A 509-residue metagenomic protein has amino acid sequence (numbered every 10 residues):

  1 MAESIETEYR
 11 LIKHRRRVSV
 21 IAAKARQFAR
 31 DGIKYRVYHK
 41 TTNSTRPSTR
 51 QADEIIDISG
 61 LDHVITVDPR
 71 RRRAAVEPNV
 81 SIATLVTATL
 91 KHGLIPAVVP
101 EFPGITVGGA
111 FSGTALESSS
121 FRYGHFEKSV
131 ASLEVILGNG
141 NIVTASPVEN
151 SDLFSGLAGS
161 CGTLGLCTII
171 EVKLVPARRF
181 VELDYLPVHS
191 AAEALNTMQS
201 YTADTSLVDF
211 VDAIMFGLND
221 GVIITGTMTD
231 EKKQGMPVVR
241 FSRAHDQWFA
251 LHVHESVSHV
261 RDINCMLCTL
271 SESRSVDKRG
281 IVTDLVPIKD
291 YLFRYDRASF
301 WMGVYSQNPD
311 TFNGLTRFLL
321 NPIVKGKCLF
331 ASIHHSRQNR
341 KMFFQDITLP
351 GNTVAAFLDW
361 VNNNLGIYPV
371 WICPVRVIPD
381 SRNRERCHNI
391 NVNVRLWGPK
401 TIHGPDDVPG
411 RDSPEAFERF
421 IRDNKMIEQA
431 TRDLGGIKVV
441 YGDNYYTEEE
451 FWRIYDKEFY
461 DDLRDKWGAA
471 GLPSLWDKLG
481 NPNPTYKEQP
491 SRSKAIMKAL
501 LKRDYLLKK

Functional and structural regions predicted by a protein language model:
M1-K509: Noncatalytic alpha-helical scaffold of FAD-dependent oxidoreductases
